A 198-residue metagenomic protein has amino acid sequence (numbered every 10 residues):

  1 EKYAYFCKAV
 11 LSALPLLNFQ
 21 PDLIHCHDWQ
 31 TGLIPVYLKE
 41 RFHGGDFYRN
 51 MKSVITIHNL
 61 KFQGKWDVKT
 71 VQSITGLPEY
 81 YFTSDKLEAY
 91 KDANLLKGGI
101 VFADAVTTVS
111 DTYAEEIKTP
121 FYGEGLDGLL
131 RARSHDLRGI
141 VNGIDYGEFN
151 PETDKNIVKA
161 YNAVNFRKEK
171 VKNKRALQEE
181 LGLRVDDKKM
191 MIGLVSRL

Functional and structural regions predicted by a protein language model:
E1-L198: Catalytic cores of nucleotide-sugar-dependent glycosyltransferases that transfer UDP/GDP/TDP-activated
